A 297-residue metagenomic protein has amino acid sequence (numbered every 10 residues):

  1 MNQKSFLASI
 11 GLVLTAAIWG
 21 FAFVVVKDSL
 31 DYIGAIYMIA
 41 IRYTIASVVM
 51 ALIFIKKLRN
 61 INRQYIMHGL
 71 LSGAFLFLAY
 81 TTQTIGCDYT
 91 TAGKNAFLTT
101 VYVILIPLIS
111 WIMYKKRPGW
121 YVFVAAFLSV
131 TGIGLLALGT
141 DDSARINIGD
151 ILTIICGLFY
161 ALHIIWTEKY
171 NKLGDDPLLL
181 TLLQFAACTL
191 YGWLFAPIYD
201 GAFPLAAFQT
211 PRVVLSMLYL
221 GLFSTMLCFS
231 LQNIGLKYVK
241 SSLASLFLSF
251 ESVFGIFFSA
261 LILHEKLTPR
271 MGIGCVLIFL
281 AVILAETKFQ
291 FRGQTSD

Functional and structural regions predicted by a protein language model:
M1-Y37, A74, T82, A144-K169 (+2 more regions): Glycine-/small-residue-enriched transmembrane alpha-helix faces in small-molecule transporters and effluxers
S5, Y43-T44, V213, L248-D297: C-terminal-most transmembrane helix of multi-pass membrane proteins
A16, I39-I41, N95-V101, T167-T189 (+1 more regions): Helix-helix packing/entry segments at the starts of transmembrane helices
I18, A22-F23, F54-T99, L135 (+1 more regions): Specific transmembrane alpha-helical segments of multi-pass solute transporters/efflux pumps, especially DMT/EamA
F21, V25-D28, Y32, A46-N62 (+5 more regions): Membrane-interface helix-cap regions at the ends of transmembrane helices in multi-pass membrane proteins
V49-L58, Y102-F127, V253-G272: C-terminal transmembrane-helix exit sites in multi-pass transporters
M50, I106-P107, I112, S143-F203 (+1 more regions): Transmembrane alpha-helical segments that form core, pore/gating elements of small-molecule transporters/exporters
M50, L70, P118-G139, G157-Y160 (+2 more regions): Hydrophobic transmembrane alpha-helices of multi-pass small-molecule transport proteins
